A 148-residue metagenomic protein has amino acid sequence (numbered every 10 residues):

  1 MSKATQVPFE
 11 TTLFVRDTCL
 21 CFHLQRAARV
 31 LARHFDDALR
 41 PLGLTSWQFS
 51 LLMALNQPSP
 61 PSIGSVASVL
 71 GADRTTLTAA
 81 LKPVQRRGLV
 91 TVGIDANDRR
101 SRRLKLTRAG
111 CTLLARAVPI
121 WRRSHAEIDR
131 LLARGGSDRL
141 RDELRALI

Functional and structural regions predicted by a protein language model:
M1-L42, D142, A146: N-terminal leader segment of winged-helix/HTH proteins
T18-F22, L42-M53, T75: Short alpha-helical elements of helix-turn-helix
Q25, M53-Q57, V118, R145: Short, locally clustered residues in the helix-turn-helix/winged-helix DNA-binding domain
A28, Q48-L51, G110, H125: The N-cap/first-turn positions of alpha helices within or immediately adjacent to helix-turn-helix DNA-binding domains
A32, P60, K82-D142: Charged, amphipathic alpha-helical coiled-coil/dimerization segments
L44, P58-P61, A72: The short coil/loop that forms the "turn" connecting the two helices of the helix-turn-helix
T45-W47, S62, T107: Residues that mark the N-terminal boundary/hinge immediately upstream of a DNA-recognition element
V69: Residues within the alpha-helical elements of helix-turn-helix
